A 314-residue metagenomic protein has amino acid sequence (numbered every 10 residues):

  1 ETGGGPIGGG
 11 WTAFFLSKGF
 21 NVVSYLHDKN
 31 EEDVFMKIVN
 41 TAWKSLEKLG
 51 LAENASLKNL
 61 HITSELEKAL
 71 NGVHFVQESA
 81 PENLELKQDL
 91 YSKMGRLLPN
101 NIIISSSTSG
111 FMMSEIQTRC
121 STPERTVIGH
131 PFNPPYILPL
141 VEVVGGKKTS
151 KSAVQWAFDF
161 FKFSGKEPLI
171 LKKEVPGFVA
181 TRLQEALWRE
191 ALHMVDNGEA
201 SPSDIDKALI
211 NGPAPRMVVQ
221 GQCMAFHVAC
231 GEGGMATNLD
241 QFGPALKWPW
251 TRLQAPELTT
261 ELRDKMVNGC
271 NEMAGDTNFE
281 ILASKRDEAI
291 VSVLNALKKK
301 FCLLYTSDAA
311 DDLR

Functional and structural regions predicted by a protein language model:
E1-L49: NAD(P)+-binding Rossmann beta1-loop-alpha1 motif at the extreme N-terminus of oxidoreductases
S45-I103: Rossmann-like NAD(P)-binding element
S106-G177, T181: Rossmann-fold dinucleotide-binding core
K162-A186, A200-D206, Q220-F226: Conserved Rossmann-fold dehydrogenase catalytic segment
L209-G212: Small-residue-rich helix-loop
A214-K285: Interdomain hinge/lid region at the active-site interface of Rossmann-like NAD(P)-dependent oxidoreductases
Y305-R314: Single conserved hydrophobic/aromatic residue that forms the stacking wall/gate of nucleotide- or nucleobase-binding
